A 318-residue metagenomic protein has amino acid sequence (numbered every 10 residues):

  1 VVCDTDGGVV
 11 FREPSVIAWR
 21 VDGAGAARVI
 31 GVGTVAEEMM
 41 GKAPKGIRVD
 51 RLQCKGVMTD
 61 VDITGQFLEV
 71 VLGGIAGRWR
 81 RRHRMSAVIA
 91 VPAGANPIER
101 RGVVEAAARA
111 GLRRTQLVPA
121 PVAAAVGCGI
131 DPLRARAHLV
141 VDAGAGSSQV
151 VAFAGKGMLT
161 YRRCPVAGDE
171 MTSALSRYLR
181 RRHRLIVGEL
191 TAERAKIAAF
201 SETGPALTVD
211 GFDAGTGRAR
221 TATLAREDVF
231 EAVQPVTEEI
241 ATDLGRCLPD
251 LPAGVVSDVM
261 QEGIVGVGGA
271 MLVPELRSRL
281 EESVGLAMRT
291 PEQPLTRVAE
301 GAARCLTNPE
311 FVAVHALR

Functional and structural regions predicted by a protein language model:
V2-A143, F153-I264, M271-T290, T296-R318: Nucleotide/phosphate-binding catalytic cleft detector across ATP-hydrolyzing and phosphate-transferring enzymes
